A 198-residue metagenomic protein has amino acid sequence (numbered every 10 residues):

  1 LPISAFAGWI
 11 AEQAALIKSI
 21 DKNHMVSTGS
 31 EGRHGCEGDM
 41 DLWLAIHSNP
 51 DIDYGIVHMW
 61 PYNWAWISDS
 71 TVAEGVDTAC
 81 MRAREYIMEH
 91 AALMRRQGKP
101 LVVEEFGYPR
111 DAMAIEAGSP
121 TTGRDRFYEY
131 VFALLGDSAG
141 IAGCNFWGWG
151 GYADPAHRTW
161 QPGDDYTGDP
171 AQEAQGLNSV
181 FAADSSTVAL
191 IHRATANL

Functional and structural regions predicted by a protein language model:
S4-A114: Glycoside hydrolase catalytic-domain groove-lining segments
H47, P120-Y130, L134-L198: Aromatic-rich peripheral "rim/lid" segments of glycoside hydrolase catalytic domains that contact and position glycan
